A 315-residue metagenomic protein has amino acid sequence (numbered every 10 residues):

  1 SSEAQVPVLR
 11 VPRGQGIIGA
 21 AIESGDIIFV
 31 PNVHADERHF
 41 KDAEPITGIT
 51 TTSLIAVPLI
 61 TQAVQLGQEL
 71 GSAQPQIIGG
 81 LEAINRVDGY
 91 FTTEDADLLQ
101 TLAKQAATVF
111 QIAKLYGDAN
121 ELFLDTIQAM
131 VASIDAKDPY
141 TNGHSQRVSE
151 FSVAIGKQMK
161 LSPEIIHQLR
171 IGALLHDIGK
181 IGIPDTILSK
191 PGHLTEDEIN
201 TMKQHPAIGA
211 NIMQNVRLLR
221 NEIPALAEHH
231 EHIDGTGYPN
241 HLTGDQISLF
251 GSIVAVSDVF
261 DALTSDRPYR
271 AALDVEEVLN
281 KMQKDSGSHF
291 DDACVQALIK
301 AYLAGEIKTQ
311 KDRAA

Functional and structural regions predicted by a protein language model:
S2-L9, G14, P31-V57, T61-A73 (+2 more regions): Signal-transducing coupling segments at domain and membrane junctions
A4-V8, G25, G48, Q65-S72 (+3 more regions): Metal-dependent catalytic cores of enzymes that make or break cyclic nucleotides and related phosphoester linkages
A20-I28, H34-E37: Soluble sensory domains of the PAS superfamily and closely related sensory modules
A21, G25, L54, A83 (+3 more regions): Interdomain signal-transducing alpha-helices
I22, H34, D88, Q100-Q111 (+2 more regions): Short amphipathic alpha-helical signal-transduction/dimerization elements
F40-K41, T61-G80, I84-L102, L194-T195 (+1 more regions): Regulatory loop-to-helix N-cap segments in sensory/regulatory domains that couple ligand/signal detection
A106, I112, A119, F123-T126: Heptad-repeat alpha-helical coiled-coil signal-transmission segments
